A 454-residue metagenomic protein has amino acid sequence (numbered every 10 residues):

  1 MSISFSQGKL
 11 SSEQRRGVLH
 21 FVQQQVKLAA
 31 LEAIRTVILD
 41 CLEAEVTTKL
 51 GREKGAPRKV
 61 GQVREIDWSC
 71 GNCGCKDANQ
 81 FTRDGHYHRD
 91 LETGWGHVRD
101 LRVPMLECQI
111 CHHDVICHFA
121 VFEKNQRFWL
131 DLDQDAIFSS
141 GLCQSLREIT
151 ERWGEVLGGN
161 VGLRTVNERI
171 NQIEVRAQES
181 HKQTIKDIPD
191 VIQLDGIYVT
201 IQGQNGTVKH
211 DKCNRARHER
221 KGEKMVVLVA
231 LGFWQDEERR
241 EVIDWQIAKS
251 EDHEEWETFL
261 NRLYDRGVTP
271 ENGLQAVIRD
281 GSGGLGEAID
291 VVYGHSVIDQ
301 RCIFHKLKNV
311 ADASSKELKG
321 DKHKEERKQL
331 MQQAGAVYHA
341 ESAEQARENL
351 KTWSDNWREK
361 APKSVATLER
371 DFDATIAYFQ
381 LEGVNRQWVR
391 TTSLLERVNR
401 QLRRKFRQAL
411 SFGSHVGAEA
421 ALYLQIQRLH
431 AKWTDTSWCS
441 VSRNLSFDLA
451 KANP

Functional and structural regions predicted by a protein language model:
M1-F119: Short, conserved DNA-binding cores of transcription-related domains
S2-G17, A336-P454: Acidic/histidine-rich catalytic cores and adjacent linkers of DNA breakage/strand-transfer/modification proteins
F21, D114-V115, E238-R240, I303 (+3 more regions): Short acidic (Asp/Glu) and glycine-rich catalytic loops that position anionic groups and cofactors
G55, E65, D77-H86, E107 (+8 more regions): RNase H-like nuclease fold core
W129-C143: Short, amphipathic alpha-helical "recognition" segments used to contact nucleic acids or chromatin
L142-W153, Q345, L350: Short, charged amphipathic recognition helices of the HTH superfamily and cognate SANT/SANTA-like modules
A276-G283, A288-Q333: Conserved beta-strand -> loop -> alpha-helix junction used to position metal-binding or nucleic-acid-contacting
